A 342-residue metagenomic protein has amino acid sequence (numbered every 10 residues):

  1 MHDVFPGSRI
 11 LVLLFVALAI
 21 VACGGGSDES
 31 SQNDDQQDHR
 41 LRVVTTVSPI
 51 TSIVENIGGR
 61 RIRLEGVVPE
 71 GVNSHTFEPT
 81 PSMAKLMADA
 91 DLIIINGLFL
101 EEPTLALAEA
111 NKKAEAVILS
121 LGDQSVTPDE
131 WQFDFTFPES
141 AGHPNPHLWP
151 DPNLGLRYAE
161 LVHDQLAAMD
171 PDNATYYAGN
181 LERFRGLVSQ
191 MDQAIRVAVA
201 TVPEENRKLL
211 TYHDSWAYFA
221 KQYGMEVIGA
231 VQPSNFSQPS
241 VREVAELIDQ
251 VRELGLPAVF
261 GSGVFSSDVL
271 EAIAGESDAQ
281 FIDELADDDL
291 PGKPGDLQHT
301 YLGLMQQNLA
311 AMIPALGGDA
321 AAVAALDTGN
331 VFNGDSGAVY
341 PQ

Functional and structural regions predicted by a protein language model:
M1-L11: Bacterial N-terminal signal peptides that target proteins for export
L11-V21: Bacterial N-terminal signal peptides
C23-Q342: Extracytoplasmic metal-acquisition and chelation regions
